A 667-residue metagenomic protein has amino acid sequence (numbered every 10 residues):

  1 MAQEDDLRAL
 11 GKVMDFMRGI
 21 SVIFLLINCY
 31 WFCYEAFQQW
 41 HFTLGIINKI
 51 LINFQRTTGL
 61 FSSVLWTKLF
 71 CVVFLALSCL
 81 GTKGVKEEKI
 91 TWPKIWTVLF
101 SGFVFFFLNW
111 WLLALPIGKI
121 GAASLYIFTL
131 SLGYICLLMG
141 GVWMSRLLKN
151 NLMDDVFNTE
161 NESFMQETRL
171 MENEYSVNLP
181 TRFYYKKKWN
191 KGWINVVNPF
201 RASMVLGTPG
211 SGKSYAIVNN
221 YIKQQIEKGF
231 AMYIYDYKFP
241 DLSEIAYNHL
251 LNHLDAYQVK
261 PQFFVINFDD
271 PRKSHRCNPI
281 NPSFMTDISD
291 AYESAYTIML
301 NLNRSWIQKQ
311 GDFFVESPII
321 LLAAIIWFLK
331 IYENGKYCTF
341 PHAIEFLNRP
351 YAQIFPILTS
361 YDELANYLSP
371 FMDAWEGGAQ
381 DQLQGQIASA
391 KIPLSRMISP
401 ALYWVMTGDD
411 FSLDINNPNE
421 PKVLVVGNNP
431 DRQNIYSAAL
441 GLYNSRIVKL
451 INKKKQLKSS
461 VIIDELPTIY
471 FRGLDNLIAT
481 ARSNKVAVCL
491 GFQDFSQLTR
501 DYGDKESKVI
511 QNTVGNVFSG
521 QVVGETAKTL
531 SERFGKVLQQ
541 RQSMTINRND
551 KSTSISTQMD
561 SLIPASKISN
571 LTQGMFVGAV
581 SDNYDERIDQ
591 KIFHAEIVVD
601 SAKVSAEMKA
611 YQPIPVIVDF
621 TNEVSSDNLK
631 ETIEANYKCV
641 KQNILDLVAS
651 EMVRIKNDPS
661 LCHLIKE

Functional and structural regions predicted by a protein language model:
M1-S211, Y215, N220, N547-R548 (+2 more regions): Basic- and hydrophobic-enriched, low-structure N-terminal and domain-boundary segments that flank ATP-binding catalytic
F54-G59, T339-A343, T407, T545-N549: Short, surface-exposed recognition loops or helix-turn segments adjacent to catalytic cores
A76-C79, K83, G441, S445 (+2 more regions): Hydrophobic alpha-helical segments involved in membrane association or supramolecular assembly
L148-M153, F157, I194-V486, Y502 (+3 more regions): P-loop NTPase motor domains
F183-W189, N303-F313, R541-Q558: Low-complexity, polar-biased intrinsically disordered regions enriched in Pro/Ser/Thr/Gly
I478-T480, N484-A487, G491-S581: Conserved ATP-driven motor cores of ASCE-family P-loop NTPases powering translocation/secretion/packaging/pilus
D589-K591: Intrinsically disordered, low-complexity segments enriched in serine, threonine, and glycine
F593-I597: N-terminal charged/capping segments associated with class I S-adenosyl-L-methionine
